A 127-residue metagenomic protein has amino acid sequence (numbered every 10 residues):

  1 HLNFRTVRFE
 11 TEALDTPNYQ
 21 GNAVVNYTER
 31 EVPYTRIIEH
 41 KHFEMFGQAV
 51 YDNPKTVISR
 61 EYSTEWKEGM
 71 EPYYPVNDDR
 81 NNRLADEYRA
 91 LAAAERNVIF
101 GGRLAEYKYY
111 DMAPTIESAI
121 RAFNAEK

Functional and structural regions predicted by a protein language model:
H1-L91: Mid-domain catalytic core of redox enzymes that form a hydrophobic substrate pocket/lid adjacent to a catalytic redox
E71-K127: C-terminal catalytic lobe of FAD-dependent flavoproteins
